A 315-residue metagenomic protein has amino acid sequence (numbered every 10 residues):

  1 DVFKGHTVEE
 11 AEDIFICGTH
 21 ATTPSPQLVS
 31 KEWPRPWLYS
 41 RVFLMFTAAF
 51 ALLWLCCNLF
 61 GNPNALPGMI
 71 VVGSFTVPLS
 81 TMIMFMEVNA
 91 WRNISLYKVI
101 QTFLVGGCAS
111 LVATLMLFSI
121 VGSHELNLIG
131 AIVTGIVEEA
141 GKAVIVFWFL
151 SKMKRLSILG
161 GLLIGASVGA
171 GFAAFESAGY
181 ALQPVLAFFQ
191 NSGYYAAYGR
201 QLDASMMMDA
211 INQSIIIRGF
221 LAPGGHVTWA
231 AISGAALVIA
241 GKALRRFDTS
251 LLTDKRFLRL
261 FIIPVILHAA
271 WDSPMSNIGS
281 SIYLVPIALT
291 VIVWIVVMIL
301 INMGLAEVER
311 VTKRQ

Functional and structural regions predicted by a protein language model:
D1-Q315: Hydrophobic alpha-helical segments at protein termini of multi-pass membrane proteins
